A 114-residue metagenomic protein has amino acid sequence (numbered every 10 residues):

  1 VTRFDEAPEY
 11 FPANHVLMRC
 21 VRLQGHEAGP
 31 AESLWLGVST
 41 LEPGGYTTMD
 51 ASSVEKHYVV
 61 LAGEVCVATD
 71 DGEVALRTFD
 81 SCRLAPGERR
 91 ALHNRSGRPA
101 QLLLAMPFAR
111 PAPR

Functional and structural regions predicted by a protein language model:
V1-S33, T48, P113-R114: A short, N-terminal "cap"/entry segment at the start of jelly-roll beta-barrel domains of the cupin/DSBH fold
R22-G25, G37-S52, P86: Conserved short histidine dyad/triad with adjacent acidic residue
S39, H57, R83, R98-P113: A short hydrophobic beta-strand segment most commonly corresponding to one strand of the jelly-roll/cupin
T47-M49, V67-A68, L84, R90-G97: Short beta-strand His + acidic residue motifs that chelate non-heme Fe in jelly-roll/DSBH and cupin folds
S53-V65, D70: Glycine- and acidic-residue-biased ligand/ion/polar-headgroup-sensing regions
D71-P86: Short acidic-glycine-tyrosine-enriched beta hairpin
